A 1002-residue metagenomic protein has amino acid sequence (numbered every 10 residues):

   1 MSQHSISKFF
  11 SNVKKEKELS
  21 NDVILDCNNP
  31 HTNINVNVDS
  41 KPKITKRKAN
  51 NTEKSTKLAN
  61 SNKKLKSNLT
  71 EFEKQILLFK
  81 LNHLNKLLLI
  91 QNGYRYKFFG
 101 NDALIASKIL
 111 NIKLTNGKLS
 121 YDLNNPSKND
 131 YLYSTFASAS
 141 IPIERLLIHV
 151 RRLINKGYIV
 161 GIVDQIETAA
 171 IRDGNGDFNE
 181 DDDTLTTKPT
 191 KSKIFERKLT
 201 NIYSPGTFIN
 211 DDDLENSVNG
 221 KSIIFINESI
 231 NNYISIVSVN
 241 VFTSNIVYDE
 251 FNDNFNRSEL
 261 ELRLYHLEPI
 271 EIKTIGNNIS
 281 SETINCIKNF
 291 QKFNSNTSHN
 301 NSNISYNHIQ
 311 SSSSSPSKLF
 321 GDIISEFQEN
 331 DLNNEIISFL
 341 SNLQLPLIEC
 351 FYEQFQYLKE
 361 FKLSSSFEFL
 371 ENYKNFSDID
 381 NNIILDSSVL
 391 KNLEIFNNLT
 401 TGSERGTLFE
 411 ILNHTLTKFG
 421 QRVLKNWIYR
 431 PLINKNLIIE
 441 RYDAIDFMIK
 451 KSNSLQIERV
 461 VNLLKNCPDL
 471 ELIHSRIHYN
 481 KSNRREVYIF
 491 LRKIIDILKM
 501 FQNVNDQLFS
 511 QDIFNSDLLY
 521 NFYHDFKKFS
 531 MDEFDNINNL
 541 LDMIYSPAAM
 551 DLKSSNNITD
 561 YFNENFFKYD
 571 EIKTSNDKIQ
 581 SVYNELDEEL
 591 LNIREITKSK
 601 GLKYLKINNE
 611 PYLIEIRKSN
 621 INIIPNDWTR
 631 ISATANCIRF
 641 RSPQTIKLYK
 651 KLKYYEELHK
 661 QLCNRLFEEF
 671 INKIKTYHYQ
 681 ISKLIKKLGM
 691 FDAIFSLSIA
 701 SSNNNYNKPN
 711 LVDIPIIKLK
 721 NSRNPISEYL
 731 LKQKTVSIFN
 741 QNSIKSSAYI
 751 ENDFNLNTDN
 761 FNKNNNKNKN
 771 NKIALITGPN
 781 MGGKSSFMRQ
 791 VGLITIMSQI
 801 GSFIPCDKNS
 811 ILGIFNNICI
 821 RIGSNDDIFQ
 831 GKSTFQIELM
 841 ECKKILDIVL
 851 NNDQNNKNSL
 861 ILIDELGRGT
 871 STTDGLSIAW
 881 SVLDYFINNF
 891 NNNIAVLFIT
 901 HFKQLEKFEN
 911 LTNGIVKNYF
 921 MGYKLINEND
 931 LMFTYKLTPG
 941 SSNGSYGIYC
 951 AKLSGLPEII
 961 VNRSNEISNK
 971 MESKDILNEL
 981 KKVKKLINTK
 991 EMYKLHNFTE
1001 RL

Functional and structural regions predicted by a protein language model:
S2-Y429, N436-K450, L472-S475, Y479 (+2 more regions): Basic, polar low-complexity surface loops/patches
H4, V13, S20, E71 (+3 more regions): N-terminal accessory targeting/assembly segments
N68, F72, D102, P142-H149 (+37 more regions): Helical mechanochemical/support elements of P-loop NTPase systems and associated helical scaffolds
K86-L88, R95, G157-G161, E271 (+5 more regions): Beta-sheet entry/capping signal
R95-D122, Y233-V237, N245, L262 (+9 more regions): A conserved P-loop NTPase coupling/switch region
Q165, S365-S377, L591-K606, S696-N721 (+1 more regions): Long, charged, glycine-rich C-terminal linkers/tails
Q344, K618-T645, I694-L1002: ATPase nucleotide-binding head domains, primarily ABC-like/P-loop NTPase cores
